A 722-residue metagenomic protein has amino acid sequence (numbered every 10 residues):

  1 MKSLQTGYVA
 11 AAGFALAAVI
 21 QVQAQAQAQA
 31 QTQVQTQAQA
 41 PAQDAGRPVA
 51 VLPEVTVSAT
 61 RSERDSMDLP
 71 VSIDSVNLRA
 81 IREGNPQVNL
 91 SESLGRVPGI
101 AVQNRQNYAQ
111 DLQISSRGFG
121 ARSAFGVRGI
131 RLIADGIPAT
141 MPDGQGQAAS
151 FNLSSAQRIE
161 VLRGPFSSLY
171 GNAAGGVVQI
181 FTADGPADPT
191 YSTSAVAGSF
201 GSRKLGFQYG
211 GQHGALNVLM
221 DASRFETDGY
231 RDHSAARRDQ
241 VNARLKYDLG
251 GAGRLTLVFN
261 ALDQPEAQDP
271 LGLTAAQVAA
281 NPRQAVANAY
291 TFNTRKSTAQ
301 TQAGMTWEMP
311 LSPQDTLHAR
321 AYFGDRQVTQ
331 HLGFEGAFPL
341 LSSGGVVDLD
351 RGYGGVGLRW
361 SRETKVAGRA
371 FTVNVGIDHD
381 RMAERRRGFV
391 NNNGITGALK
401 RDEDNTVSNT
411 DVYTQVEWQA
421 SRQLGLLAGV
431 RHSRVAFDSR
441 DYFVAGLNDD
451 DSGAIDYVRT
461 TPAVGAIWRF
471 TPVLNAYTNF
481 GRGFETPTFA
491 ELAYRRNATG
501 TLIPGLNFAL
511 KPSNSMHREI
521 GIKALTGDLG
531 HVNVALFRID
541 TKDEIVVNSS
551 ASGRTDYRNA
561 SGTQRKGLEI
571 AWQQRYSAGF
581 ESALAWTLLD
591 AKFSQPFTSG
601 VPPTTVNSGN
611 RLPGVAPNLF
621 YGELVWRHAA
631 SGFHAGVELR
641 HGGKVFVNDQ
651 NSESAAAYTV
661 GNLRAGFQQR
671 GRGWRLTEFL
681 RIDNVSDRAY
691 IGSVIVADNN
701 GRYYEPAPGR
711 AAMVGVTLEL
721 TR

Functional and structural regions predicted by a protein language model:
S58, S91-I137: Extracytoplasmic beta-strand/coil segments of soluble accessory domains associated with Gram-negative outer-membrane
A121, G129-I130, I137-R163: Short acidic/polar hinge/loop motifs at secondary-structure boundaries that mediate gating or recognition
G136, Y247-D248, N260, T414-V416 (+3 more regions): Conserved C-terminal beta-signal and adjacent last beta-strands/turns of outer-membrane beta-barrel proteins
T190, A197-E226, R231-D269, R295-Q314 (+7 more regions): Transmembrane beta-barrel wall of Gram-negative outer-membrane proteins
P265-A279, R381-V390, R434-A445, A454 (+6 more regions): Surface-exposed extracellular loop regions of Gram-negative outer-membrane beta-barrel proteins, predominantly
E308, T316-F334, R469, N475-G481 (+4 more regions): Membrane-embedded beta-barrel scaffold of Gram-negative outer-membrane proteins
W360-S361, L426, H531-T541, R558-N648 (+1 more regions): Gram-negative outer-membrane beta-barrel transporters
A370, N374-F470: Signature of Gram-negative outer-membrane beta-barrel scaffolds
